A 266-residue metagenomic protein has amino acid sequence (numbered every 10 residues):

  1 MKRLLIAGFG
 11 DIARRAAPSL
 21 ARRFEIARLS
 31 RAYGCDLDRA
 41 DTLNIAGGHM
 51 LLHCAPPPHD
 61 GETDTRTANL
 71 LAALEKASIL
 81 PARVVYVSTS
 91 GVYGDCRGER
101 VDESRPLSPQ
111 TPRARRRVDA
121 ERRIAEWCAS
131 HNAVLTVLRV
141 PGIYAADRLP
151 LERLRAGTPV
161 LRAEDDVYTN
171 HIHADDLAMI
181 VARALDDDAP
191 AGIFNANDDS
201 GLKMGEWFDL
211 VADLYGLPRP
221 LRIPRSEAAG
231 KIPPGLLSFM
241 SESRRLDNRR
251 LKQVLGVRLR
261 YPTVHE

Functional and structural regions predicted by a protein language model:
L29-L43: Adenosine-cofactor binding site in Rossmann-like domains, unifying the SAM/SAH pocket of S-adenosylmethionine-dependent
G48-Y86, D119-R122: NAD(P)-cofactor binding segment of oxidoreductase domains
L71-P112: Conserved Rossmann-fold NAD(P)-dependent oxidoreductase catalytic core, especially the SDR/UDP-sugar
V118, H131, I143-R155, R183-F194 (+1 more regions): Glycine/proline-rich active-site loop of Rossmann-fold NAD(P)-dependent oxidoreductases
R122-A146: Conserved beta-loop-beta element that borders a ligand/cofactor-binding pocket
E152-I172, D176: A conserved pocket-lining segment of Rossmann-fold NAD(P)-dependent short-chain dehydrogenase/reductase
A184-L236: Mid/C-terminal beta-alpha module of Rossmann-like enzyme folds, strongest in SDR-family dehydrogenases/epimerases
L237-E266: C-terminal amphipathic/interface module of NAD(P)-dependent oxidoreductases and related NAD-binding regulators
